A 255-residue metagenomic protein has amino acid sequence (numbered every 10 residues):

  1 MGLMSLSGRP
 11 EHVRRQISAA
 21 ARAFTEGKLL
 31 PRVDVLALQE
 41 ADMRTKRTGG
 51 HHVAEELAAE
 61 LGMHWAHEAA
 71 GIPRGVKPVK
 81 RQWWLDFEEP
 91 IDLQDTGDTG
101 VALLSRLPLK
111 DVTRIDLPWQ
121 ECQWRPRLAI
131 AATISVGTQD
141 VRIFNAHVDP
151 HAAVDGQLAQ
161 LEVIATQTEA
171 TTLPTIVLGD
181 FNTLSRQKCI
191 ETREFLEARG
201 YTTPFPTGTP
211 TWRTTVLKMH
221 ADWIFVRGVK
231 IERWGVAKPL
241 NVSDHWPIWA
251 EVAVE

Functional and structural regions predicted by a protein language model:
M1-P10, T113-I115, D140-D149: Active-site-proximal beta-strand elements of phosphoester/diester hydrolases
M1-W83, F87-Q94, D98, E255: N-terminal, active-site-proximal structural segment of metallo-dependent hydrolase catalytic domains
A20-T48, A70, L104, A132 (+4 more regions): Active-site beta-strand/loop signature of hydrolases that rely on acidic residues for catalysis
L30, A59, Q94-G97, Q123-R125 (+3 more regions): Extracellular/periplasmic catalytic domains that process cell-envelope and extracellular macromolecules
K46-G50, V154-Q157, A237-K238: Short, solvent-exposed loop/turn segments at secondary-structure boundaries
V53, L61, G97-G100, P126-I130 (+3 more regions): Residues that flank catalytic or metal-binding motifs in active/ligand-binding sites
G97, V101-T113, W124-N145, V252-E255: Beta-strand-turn-beta hairpins that frame and shape the catalytic cleft of phosphate-ester-processing enzymes
L109-Q120, T133, D155, E162 (+2 more regions): Metal-dependent phosphoester-hydrolase catalytic domains
